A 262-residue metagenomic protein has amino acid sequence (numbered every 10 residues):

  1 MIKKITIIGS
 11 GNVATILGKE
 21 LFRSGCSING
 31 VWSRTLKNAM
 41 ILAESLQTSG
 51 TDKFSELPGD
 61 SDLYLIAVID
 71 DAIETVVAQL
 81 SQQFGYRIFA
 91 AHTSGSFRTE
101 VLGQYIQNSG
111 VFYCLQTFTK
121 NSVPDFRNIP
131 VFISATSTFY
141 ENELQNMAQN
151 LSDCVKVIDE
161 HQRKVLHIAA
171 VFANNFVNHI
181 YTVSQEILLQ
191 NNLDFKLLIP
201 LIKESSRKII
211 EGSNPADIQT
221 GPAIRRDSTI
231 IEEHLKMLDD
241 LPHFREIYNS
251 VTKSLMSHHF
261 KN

Functional and structural regions predicted by a protein language model:
M1-S55: NAD(P)+-binding Rossmann beta1-loop-alpha1 motif at the extreme N-terminus of oxidoreductases
I2-K4, R87, N128: Phosphate-coordination loops involved in phosphoryl transfer and adenosine-cofactor binding
C26-S27, Q107, D153, L193: Short phosphate-binding/catalytic loops that engage adenosine nucleotides
N29-S33, A90-S94, F112, V131-I133 (+1 more regions): Short, hydrophobic beta-strand segments that form beta-sheet elements in well-ordered domains
L36, E44-V123: Rossmann-like NAD(P)(H) cofactor-binding subdomain of soluble oxidoreductases
N38-S45, V123-I168, A173-I210, S254 (+1 more regions): Internal alpha-helical scaffold of NAD(P)-dependent oxidoreductase catalytic cores
L189, K203-N262: Interdomain hinge/lid region at the active-site interface of Rossmann-like NAD(P)-dependent oxidoreductases
